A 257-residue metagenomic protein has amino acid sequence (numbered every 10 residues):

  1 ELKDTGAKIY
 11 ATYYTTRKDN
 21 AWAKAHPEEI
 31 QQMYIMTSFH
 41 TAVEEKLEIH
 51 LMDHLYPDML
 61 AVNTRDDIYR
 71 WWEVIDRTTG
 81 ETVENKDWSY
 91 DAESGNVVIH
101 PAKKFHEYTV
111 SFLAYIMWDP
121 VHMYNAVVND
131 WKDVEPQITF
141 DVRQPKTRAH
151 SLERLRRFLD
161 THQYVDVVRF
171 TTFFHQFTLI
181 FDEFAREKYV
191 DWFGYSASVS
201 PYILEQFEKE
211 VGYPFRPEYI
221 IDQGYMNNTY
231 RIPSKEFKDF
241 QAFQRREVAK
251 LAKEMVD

Functional and structural regions predicted by a protein language model:
E1-D257: Glycan-processing catalytic domains of CAZymes
